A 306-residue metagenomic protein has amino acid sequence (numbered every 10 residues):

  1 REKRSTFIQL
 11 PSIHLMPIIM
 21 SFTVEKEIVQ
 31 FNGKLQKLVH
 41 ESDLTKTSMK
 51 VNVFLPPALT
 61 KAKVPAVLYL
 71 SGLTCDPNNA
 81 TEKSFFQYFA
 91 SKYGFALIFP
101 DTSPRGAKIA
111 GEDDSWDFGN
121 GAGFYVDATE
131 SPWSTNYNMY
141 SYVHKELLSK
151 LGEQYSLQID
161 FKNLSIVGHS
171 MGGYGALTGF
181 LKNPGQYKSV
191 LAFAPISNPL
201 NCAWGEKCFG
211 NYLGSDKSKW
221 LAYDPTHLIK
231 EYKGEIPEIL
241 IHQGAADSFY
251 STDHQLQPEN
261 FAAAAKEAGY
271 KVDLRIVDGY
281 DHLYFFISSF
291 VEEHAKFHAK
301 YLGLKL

Functional and structural regions predicted by a protein language model:
R1-I19: Short, Lys/Arg-enriched N-terminal segments with co-localized hydrophobic residues within the first ~10-30 amino acids
S21-L306: Non-catalytic cap/lid and distal C-terminal segments of serine-dependent acyl enzymes
